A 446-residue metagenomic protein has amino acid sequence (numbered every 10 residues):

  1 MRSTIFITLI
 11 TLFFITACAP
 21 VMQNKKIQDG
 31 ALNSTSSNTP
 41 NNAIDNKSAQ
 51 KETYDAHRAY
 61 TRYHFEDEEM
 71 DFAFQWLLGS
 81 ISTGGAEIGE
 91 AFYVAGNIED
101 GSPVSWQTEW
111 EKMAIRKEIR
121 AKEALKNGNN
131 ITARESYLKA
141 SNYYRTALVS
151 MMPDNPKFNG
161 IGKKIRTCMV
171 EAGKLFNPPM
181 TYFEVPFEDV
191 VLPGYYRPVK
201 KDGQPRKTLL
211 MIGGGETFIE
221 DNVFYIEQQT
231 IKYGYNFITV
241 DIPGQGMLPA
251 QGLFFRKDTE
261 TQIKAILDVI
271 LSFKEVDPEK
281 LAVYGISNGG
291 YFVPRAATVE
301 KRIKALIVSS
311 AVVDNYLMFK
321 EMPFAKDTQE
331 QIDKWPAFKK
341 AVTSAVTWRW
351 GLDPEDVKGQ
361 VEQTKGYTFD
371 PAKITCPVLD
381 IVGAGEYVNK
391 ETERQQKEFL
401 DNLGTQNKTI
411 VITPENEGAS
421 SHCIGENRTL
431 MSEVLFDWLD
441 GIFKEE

Functional and structural regions predicted by a protein language model:
W110, G160-K201: N-terminal cap/lid segment of alpha/beta-hydrolase-fold proteins
P205-G214: Short beta-strand element of the alpha/beta-hydrolase
L253-K274: Alpha/beta-hydrolase active-site loop
V276-S287: Alpha/beta-hydrolase fold nucleophile elbow
T298-D356, C376, K390-E391: Hydrolase active-site cap/lid region
W348-P414: Serine-hydrolase catalytic core
N416-R428: Catalytic histidine-centered segment of alpha/beta-hydrolase-like enzymes
G425-E446: Catalytic active-site module of serine/aspartate enzymes centered on a nucleophile-bearing elbow/loop
